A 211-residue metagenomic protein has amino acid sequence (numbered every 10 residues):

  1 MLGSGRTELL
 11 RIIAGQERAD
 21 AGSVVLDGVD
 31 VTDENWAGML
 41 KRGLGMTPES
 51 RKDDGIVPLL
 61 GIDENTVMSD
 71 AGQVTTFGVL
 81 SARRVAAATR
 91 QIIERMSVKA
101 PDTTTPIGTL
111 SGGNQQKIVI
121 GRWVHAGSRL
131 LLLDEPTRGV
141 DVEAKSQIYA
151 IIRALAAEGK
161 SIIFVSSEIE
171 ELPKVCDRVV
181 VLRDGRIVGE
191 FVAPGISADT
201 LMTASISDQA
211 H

Functional and structural regions predicted by a protein language model:
L2-H211: Glycine-rich phosphate-binding loops of nucleotide-dependent enzymes
